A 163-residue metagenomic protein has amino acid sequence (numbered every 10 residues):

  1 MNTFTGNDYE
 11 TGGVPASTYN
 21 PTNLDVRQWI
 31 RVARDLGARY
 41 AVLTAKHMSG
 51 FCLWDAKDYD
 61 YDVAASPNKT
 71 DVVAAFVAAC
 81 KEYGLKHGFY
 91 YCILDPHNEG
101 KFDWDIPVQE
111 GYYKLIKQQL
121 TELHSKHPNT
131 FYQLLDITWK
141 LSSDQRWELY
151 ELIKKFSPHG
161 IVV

Functional and structural regions predicted by a protein language model:
M1-V163: Mature catalytic domains of secreted/periplasmic carbohydrate-active enzymes
